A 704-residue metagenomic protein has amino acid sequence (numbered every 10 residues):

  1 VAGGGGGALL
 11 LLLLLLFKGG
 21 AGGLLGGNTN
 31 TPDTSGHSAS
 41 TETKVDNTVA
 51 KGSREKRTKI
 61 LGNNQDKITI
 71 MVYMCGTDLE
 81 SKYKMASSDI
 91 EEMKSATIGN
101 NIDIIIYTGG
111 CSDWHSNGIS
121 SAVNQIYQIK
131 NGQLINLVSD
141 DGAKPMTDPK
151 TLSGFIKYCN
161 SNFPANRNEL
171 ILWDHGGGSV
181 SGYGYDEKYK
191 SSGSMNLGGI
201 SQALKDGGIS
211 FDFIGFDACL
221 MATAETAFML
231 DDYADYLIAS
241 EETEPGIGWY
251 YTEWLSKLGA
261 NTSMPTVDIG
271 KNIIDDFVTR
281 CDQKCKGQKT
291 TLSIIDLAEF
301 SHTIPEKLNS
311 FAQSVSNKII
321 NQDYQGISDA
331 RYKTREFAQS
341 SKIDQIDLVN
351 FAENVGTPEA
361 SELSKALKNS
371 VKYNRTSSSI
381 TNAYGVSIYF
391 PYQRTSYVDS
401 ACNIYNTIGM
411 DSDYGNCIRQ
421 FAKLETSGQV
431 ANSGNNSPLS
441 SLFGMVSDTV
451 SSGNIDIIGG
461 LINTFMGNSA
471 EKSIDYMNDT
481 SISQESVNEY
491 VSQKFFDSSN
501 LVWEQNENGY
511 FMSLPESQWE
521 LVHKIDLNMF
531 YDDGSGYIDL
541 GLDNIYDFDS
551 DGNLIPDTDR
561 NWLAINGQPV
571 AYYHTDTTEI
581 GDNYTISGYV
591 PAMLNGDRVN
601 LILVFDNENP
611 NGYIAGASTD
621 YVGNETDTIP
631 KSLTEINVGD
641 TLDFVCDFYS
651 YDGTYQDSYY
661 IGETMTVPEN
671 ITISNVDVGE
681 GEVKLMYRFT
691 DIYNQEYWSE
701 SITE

Functional and structural regions predicted by a protein language model:
V1-T29: Alpha-helical transmembrane anchor segments and their immediate juxtamembrane flanks, especially terminal single-pass
A2-G3, L24, Y83-K84, S116-I119 (+3 more regions): Short, solvent-exposed loop/turn and secondary-structure capping segments
L13, Q125-Q128, L527-M529: Short polybasic amphipathic segments
P32-P164: N-terminal extension/subdomain marker
D33-N63, S161, G178-S179, Y183-F216 (+1 more regions): Terminal, contiguous helix-loop blocks that mediate binding/assembly
T69-M74, D103-T108, N168-L172, D212-F216 (+2 more regions): Structural recognition of the beta-strand scaffold that forms the well-ordered cores of secreted hydrolase catalytic
G76-T77, G110, D174-G176, Y392-R394: Residue-level signal for short, function-critical loop segments
G109-I209, A218-C219, A224, E241-E242: Catalytic-core segments of thiol-dependent peptidases
